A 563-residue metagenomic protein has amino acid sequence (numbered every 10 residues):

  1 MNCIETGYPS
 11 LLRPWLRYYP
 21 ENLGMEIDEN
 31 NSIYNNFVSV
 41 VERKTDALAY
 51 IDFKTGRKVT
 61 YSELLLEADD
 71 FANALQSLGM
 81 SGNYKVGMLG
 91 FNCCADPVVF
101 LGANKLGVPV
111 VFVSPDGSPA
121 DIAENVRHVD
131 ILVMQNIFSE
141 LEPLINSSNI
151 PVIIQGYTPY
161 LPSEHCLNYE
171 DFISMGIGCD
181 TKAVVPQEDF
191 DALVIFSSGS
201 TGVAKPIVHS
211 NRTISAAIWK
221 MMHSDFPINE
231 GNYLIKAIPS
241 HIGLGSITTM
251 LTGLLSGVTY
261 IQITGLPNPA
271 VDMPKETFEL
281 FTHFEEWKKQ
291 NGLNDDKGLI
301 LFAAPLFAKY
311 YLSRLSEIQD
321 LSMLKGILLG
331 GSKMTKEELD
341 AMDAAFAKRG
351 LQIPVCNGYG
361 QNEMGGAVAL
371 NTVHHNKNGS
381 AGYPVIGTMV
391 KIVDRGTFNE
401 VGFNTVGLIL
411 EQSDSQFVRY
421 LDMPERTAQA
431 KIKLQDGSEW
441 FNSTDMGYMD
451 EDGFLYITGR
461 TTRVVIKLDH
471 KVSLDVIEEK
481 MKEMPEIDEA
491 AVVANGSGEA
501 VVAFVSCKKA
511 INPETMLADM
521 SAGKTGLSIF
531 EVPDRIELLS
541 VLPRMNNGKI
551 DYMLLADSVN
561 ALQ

Functional and structural regions predicted by a protein language model:
T45-D46, C166, S174-F196, V203 (+1 more regions): Conserved pre-ATP/AMP-binding loop-to-beta segment of ANL
F53, R57-K58, A72-G117, K236-P239 (+1 more regions): Conserved AMP-binding/adenylate-forming
K58-S62, A192-W219: Conserved AMP-binding A3 loop
S215-Y233, S240-L299, R314: Conserved AMP-binding/adenylation subdomain of ANL enzymes
K288-N291, D295-A303, L312-K377, M389: Gly/Ser/Thr-rich phosphate-binding loop
K377, Y383-G387, F398-I432, H470-V472: Conserved ATP/PPi-binding loop(s) of AMP-dependent carboxylate-activating enzymes
S413, V418-R419, Q429, E439 (+2 more regions): AMP-binding/adenylate-forming catalytic core of the ANL superfamily
T525-I550: AMP-binding/adenylate-forming catalytic domain of the ANL superfamily
